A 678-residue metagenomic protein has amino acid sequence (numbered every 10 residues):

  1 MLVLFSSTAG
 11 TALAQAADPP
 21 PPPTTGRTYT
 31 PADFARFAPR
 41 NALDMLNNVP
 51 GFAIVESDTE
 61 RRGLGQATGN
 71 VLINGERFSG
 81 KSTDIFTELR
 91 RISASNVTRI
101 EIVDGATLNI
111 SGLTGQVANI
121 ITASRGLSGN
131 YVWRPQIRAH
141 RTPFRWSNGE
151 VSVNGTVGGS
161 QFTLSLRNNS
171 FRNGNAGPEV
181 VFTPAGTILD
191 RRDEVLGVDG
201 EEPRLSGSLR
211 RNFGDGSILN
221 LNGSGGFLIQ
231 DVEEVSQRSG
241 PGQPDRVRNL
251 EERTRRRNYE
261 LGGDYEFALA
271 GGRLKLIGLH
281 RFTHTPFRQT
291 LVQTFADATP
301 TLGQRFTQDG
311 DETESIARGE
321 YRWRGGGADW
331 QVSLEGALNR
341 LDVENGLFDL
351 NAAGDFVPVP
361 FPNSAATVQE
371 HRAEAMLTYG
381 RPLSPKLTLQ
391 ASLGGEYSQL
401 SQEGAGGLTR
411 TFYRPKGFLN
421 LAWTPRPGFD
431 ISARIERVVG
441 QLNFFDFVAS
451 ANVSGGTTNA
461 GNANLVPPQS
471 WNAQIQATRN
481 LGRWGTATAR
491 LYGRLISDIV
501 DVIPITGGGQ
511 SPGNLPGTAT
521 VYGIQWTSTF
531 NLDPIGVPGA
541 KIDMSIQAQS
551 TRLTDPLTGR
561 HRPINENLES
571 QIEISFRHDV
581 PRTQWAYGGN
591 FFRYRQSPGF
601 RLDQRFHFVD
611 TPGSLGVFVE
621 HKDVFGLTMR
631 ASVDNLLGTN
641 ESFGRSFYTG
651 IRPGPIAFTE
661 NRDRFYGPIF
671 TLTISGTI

Functional and structural regions predicted by a protein language model:
D18-P23, L43-K81, G105-N109, T114 (+1 more regions): Extracytoplasmic beta-strand/coil segments of soluble accessory domains associated with Gram-negative outer-membrane
A42-D44, R61, E88, G112-P135 (+1 more regions): N-terminal periplasmic accessory domains that precede and gate Gram-negative outer-membrane beta-barrel machines
R77-D104, G207: Short acidic/polar hinge/loop motifs at secondary-structure boundaries that mediate gating or recognition
R141-N175, T187-E234, L250-K275, L279-R281 (+1 more regions): Transmembrane beta-barrel wall of Gram-negative outer-membrane proteins
S206-F227, E252-L408, F412-R414, F418 (+3 more regions): Face-selective signature of the C-terminal outer-membrane beta-barrel domain
R256-N258, G310, V368, V439-T488 (+4 more regions): Outer-membrane beta-barrel signature, preferentially recognizing the C-terminal barrel domain of Gram-negative
G493-L495, N514-R601: Gram-negative outer-membrane beta-barrel transporters
R595, H621-I678: C-terminal beta-signal and adjacent terminal beta-strands/loops of Gram-negative outer-membrane beta-barrel proteins
